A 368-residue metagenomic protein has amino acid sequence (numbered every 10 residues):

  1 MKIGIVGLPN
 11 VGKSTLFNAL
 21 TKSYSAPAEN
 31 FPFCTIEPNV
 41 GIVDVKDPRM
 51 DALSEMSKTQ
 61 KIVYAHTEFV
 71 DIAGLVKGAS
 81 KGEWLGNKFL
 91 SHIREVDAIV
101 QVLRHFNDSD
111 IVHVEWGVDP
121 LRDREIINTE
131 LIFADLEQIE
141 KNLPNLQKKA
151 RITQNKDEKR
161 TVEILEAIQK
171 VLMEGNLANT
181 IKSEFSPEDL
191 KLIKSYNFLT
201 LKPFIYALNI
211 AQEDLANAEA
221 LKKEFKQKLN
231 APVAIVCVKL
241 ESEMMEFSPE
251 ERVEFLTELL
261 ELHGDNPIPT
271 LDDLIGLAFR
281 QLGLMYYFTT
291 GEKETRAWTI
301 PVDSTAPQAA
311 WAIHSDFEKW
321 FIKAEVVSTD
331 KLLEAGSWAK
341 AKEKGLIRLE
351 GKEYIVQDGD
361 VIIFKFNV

Functional and structural regions predicted by a protein language model:
M1-V112, L121, E140, L146: Conserved G1/Walker A P-loop phosphate-binding module
K2-V6, V11, F17, N145-I355 (+2 more regions): C-terminal-of-GTPase-core extension/linker across diverse P-loop GTPases
K22, E55, S91, T129 (+3 more regions): Short, intrinsically disordered, mixed-charge
S23, R49-M50, G74-V76, R104-D110 (+5 more regions): Conserved nucleotide-binding/hydrolysis micro-motifs of P-loop NTPases
I36, L103-Q138, V233-M245, P249: Short, exposed interaction patches on small structured surface elements
L75-S80, W116, R122-L131, A150-K156: Flexible beta-alpha connector loops of hexameric P-loop NTPases
E95, Q357-D358: Short, flexible surface segments
V96, I127, I132-D135, I139 (+4 more regions): Amphipathic alpha-helical coiled-coil segments
